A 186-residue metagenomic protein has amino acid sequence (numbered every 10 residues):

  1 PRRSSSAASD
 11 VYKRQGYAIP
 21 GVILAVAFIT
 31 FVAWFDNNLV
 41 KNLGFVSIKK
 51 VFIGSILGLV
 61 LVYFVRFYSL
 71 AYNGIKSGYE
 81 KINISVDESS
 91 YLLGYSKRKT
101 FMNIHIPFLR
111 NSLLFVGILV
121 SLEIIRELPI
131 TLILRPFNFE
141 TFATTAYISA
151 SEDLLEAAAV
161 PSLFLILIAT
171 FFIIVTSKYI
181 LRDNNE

Functional and structural regions predicted by a protein language model:
P1-A8, Y12: Single conserved hydrophobic/aromatic residue that forms the stacking wall/gate of nucleotide- or nucleobase-binding
Q15-I19, V60-Y68, I118-I125, R135-P136 (+1 more regions): Hydrophobic transmembrane alpha-helices
P20, I56-L57, D87, R98 (+3 more regions): Residues that define the loop-to-transmembrane-helix transition and helix capping in multi-pass membrane transporters
A25-F64, R98, L134-F137: Membrane-interfacial helix termini and adjacent extracytoplasmic/periplasmic loops of multi-pass transporters
F52-Y91, G117: Membrane-cytosol interface at the C-terminal ends of specific transmembrane alpha-helices in multi-pass membrane
V65, Y72-I75, N83, K97-R126 (+1 more regions): Transmembrane alpha-helices
K76-D87, Y91, Y95, F101 (+2 more regions): C-terminal transmembrane helix and the adjacent membrane-cytosol boundary/short C-terminal tail of inner/organellar
I125, T131-I174, L181: Interhelical loop and adjacent transmembrane-helix boundary motif in polytopic membrane transport permeases
